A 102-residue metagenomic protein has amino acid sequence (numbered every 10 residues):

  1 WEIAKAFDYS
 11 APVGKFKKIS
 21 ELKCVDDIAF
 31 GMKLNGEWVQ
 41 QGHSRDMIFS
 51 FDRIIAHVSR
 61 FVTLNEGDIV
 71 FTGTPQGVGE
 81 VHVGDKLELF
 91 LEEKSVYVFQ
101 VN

Functional and structural regions predicted by a protein language model:
W1-F61, N65-I69, G77-N102: Catalytic-core "active-site belt" of small-molecule-metabolizing enzymes, emphasizing His/Asp/Glu-rich regions
